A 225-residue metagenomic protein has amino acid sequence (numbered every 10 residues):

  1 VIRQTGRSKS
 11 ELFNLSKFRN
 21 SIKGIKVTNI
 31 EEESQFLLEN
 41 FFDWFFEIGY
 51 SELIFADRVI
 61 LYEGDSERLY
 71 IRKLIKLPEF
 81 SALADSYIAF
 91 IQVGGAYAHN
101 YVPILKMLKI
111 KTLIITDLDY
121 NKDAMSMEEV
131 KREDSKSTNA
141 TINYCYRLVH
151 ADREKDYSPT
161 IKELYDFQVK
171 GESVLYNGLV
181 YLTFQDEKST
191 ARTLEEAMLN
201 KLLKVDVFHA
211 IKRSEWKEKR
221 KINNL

Functional and structural regions predicted by a protein language model:
I2-L225: Acidic, divalent-metal-binding catalytic cores of TOPRIM and closely related two-metal-ion phosphodiester/pyrophosphate
